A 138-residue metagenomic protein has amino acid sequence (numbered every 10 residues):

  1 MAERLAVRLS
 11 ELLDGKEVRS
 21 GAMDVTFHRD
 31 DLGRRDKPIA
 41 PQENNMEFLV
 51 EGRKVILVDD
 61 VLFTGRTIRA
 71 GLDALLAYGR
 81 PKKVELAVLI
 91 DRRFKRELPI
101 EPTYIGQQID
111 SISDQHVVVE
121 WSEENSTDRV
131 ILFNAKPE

Functional and structural regions predicted by a protein language model:
L9-L13, G79: A broad structural signal for alpha-helix termini and local helix breaks/kinks
L12-V55, R69, E97: Short, glycine/charge-rich flexible loops or terminal/linker lids adjacent to PRPP-binding catalytic cores
T26, V61, R93: Anionic group-transfer/hydrolysis microenvironments
E47, L62, T103: Conserved N-terminal glycine/acidic-rich loop preference
K54-K83: Internal catalytic or translocation cores that form aromatic/hydrophobic pockets or channels for amphipathic metabolites
D73-E138: PRPP-dependent phosphoribosyltransferase catalytic core
